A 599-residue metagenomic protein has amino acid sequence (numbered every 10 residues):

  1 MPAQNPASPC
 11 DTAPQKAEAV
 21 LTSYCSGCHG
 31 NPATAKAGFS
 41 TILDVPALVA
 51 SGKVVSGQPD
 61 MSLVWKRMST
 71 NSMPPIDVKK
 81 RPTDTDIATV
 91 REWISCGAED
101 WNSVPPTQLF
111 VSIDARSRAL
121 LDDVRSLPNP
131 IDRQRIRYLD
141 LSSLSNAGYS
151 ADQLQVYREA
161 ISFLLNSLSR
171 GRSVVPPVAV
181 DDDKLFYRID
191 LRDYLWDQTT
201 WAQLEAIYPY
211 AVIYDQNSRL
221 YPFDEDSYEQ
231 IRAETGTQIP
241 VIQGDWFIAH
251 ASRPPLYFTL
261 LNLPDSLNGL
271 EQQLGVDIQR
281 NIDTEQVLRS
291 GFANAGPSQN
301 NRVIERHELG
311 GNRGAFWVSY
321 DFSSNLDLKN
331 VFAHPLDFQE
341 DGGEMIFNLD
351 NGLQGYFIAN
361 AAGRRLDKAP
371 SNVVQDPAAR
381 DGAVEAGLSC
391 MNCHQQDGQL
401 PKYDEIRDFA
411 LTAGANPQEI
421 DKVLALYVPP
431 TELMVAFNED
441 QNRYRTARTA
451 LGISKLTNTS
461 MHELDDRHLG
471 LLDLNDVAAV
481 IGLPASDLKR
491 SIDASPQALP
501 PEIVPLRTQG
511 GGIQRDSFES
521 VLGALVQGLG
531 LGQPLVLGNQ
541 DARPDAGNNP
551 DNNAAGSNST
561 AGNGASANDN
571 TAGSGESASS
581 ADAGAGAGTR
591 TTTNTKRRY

Functional and structural regions predicted by a protein language model:
M1-L48, K53-R91, S323-R515, E519-S520 (+4 more regions): Sequence context surrounding c-type heme c attachment/ligation sites in exported
K36, P177, I207, I242 (+4 more regions): Residues at secondary-structure transition points
T83-L109: Hydrophobic or amphipathic alpha-helical targeting/insertion segments
S103-V111, I406-L411: Short, glycine/acidic-rich hinge or "gate" loops at secondary-structure transitions that mediate conformational
S112-A119, I161-L164: N-terminal glycine-/serine-/threonine-rich phosphate-binding loop
A115-V124, K596-Y599: Ser/Thr/Pro-rich, acidic low-complexity intrinsically disordered regulatory segments
R125-N392, G398, D465-H468, G482 (+1 more regions): Extended surface/linker regions that mediate inter-domain or inter-protein docking in multi-component redox
A546, P550, A555, A561 (+4 more regions): Low-complexity, intrinsically disordered tandem-repeat tracts enriched in small residues
